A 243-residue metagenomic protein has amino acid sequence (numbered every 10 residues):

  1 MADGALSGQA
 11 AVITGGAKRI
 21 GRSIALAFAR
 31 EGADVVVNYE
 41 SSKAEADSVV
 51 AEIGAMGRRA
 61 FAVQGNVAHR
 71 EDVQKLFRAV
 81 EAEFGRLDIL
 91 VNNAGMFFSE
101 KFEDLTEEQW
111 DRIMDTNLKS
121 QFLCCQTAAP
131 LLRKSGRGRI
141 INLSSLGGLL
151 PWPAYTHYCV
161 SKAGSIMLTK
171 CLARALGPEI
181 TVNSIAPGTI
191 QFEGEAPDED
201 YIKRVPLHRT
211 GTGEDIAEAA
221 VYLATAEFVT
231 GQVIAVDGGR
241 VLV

Functional and structural regions predicted by a protein language model:
A10, A17-R19: Conserved glycine-rich cofactor-binding loop
K101-F102, T106-M114, I140, Y201: Substrate-binding pocket helix/loop in short-chain dehydrogenase/reductase
C125, G136, S161, T169: Active-site helix of classical SDR
P130, A173-P178: Alpha-helical segment proximal to the catalytic Tyr-Lys
S145: Residue(s) in the substrate-gating loop at a strand-loop-helix junction that position the organic substrate next
G177-T181, T230-G231: Short, small/polar-rich loop/turn modules that mediate ligand/substrate recognition or access, typified
T212-V236, V241: C-terminal substrate-recognition "lid" of short-chain dehydrogenase/reductases
